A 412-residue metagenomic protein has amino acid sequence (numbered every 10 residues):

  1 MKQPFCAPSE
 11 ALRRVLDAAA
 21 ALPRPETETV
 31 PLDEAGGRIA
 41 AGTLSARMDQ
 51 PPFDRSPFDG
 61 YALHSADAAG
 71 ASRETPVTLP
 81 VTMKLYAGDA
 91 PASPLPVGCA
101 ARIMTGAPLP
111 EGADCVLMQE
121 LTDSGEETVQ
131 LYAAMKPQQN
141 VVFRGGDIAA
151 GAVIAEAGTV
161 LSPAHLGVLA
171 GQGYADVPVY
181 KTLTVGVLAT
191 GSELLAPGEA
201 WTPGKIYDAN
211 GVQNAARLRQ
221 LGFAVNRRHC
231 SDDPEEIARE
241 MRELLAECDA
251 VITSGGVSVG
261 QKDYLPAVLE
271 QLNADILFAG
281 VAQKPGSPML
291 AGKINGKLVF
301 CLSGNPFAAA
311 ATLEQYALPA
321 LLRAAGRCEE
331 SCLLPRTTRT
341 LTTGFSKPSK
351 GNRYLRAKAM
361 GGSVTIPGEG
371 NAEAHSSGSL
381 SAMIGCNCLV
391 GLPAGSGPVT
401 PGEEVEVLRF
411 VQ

Functional and structural regions predicted by a protein language model:
M1-S9, A175-L302, P306-T312: Helix-rich terminal scaffold detector
K2-P8, A62-R228, E373-A374, L389 (+1 more regions): Short, glycine/charged-enriched hinge/interface segments at domain edges or termini
F5-A71, L161: Intrinsically disordered, low-complexity, positively charged segments
S9, E26-D33, G37, G42 (+3 more regions): Flexible glycine/proline-rich
V15, G60, G151, V187 (+4 more regions): Residue-level signal for inorganic ion chemistry
V15-L22, Q172-A175, L194, R217 (+7 more regions): Change "in soluble alpha/beta enzymes" to "in soluble alpha/beta proteins
T27-L32, F53-L79, G112-E127, R327 (+1 more regions): Short beta-strand/loop turn elements enriched in aromatics
F53-D54, G70, V177-V179, Q261 (+3 more regions): Replace "in large, NTP-powered and nucleic-acid-processing enzymes" with "in large, NTP-powered factors and other
